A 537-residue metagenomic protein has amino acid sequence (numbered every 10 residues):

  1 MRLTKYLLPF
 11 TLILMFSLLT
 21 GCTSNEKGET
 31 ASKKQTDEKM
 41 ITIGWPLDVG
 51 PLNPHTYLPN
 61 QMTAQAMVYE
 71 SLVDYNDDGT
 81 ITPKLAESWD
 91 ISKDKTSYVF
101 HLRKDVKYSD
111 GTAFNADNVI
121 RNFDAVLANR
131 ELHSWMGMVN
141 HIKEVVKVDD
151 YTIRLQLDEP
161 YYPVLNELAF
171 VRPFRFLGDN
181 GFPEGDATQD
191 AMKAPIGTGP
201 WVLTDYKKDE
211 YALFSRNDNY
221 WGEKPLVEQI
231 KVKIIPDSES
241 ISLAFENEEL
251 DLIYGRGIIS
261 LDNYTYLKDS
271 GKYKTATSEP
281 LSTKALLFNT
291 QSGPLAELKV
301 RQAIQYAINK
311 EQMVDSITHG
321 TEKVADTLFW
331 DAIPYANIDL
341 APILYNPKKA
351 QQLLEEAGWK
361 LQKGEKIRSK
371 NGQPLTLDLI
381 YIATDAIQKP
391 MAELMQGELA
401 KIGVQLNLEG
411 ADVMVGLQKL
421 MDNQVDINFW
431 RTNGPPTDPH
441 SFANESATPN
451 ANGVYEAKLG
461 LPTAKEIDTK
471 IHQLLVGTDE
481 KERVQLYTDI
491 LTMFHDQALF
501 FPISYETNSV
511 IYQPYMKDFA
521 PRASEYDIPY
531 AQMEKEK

Functional and structural regions predicted by a protein language model:
G44-K93, D124, I196, S524-Y526: N-terminal lobe/hinge region of extracytoplasmic solute-binding protein
D77, F170-P225, Q229, E239 (+2 more regions): Gly/Pro-rich hinge or "lid" segments in bacterial periplasmic/extracellular proteins
E87-L132, R154, P294-A296: Aromatic- and charge-enriched surface segment that lines or borders ligand/interaction sites
G137-G181: Surface-exposed binding/hinge segments that line and control ligand-binding clefts or catalytic entry sites
V146, T204-S215, K231-S292, Q302-A303 (+2 more regions): Extracellular/periplasmic solute-recognition and catalytic clefts
A296-G397, K535-E536: Append "and occasionally in soluble cytosolic enzymes with long acidic Gly/Pro-rich linkers
Q405-G416, N444-Q513, K537: Extracytoplasmic/peripheral linker and loop segments enriched in polar/acidic and small residues with frequent Thr/Pro
V510-K537: Long beta-strand-rich cores associated with HINT superfamily self-processing modules
